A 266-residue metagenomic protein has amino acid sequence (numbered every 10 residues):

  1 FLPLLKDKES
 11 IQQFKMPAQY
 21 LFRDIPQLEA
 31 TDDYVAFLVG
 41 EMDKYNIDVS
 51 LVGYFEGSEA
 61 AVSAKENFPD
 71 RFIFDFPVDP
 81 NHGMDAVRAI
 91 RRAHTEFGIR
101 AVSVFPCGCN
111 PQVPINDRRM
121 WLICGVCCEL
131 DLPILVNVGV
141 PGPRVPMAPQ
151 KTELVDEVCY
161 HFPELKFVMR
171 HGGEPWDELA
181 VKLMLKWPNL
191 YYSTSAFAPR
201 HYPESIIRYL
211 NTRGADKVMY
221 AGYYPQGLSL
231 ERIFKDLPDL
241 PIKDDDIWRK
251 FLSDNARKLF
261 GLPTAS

Functional and structural regions predicted by a protein language model:
F1-Y45, V49, G214-M219, G227-S266: Mid-to-C-terminal alpha-helical segments outside catalytic/metal-binding sites
T31-E41, H82-H94, D177: Short, acidic/polar
Y34-E41, G57, A89, R119 (+3 more regions): Alpha-helical packing segments of well-folded alpha/beta enzyme cores
G40-D48, F68, E129-L130, H161-L165: A structural motif corresponding to the C-terminal end of an alpha-helix and its immediate exit/capping segment
M42, A93, C127, H171 (+4 more regions): Conserved, mostly hydrophobic/aromatic
M42, K65-P69, H94, C159 (+3 more regions): N-terminal cationic-hydrophobic initiation segments that often serve targeting/anchoring roles
D48-V49, F55-G142, P149, S266: Active-site gating/metal-coordination segments in enzymes
R100-A101, P114-M219, S266: Catalytic pocket-lining loop regions of alpha/beta-barrel enzymes, especially the amidohydrolase/enolase/GH5 lineages
